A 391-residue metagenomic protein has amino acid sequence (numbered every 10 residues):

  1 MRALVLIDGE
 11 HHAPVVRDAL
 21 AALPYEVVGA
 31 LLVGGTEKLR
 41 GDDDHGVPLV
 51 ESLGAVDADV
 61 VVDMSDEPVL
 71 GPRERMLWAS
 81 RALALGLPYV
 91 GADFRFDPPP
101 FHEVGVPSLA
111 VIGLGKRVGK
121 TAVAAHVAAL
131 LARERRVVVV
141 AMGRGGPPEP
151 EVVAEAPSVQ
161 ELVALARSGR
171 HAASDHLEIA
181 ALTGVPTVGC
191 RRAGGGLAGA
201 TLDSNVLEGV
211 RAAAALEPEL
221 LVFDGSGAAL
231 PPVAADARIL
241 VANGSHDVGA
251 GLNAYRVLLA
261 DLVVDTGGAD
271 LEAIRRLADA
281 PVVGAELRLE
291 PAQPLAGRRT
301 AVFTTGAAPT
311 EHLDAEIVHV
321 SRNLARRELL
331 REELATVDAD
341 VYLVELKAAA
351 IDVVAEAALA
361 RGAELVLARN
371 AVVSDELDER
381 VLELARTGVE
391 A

Functional and structural regions predicted by a protein language model:
R2-M76, S80-R81, D97-G105, L109-A110 (+6 more regions): Flexible phosphate-sensing "switch/lid" loops adjacent to ATP/NTP-binding sites across phosphate-transfer
L83-F94: N-terminal pre-Walker A segment at the start of P-loop NTPase domains
S108-V127: Glycine-rich phosphate-binding P-loop
V318-R322: Beta-strand/loop-dominated core regions that host nucleotide or nucleotide-derived cofactor-binding catalytic loops
